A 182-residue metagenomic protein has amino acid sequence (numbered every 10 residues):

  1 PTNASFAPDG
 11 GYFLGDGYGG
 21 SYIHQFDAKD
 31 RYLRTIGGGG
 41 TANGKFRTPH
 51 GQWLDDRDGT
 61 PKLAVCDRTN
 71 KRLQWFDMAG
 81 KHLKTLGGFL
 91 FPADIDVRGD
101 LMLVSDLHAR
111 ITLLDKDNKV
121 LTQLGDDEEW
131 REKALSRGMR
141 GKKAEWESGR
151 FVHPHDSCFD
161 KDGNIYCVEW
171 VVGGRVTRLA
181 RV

Functional and structural regions predicted by a protein language model:
P1-V182: Eukaryotic scaffold repeat domains enriched in small/polar residues
